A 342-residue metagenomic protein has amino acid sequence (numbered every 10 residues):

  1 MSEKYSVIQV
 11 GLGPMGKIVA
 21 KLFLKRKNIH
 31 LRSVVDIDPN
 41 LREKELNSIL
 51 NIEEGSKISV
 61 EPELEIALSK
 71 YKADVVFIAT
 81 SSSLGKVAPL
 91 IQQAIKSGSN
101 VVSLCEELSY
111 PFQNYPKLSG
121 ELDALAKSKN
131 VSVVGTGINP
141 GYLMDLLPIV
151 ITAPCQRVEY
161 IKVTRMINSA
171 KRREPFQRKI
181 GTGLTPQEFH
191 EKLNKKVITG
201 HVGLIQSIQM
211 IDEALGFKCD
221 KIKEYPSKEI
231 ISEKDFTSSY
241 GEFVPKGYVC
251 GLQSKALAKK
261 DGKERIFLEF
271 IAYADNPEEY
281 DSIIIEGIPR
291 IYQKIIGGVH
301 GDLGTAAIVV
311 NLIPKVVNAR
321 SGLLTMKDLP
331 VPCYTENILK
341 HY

Functional and structural regions predicted by a protein language model:
M1-N51: N-terminal Rossmann-like dinucleotide-binding module
S6, V10, P14, T152-E279 (+3 more regions): Active-site-lining helix/loop region of Rossmann-like oxidoreductase modules
I37-P39, S81, C105-S109, I138-N139 (+1 more regions): Short, ordered loop/turn segments at secondary-structure junctions
D38-Y71: Conserved N-terminal Rossmann-fold NAD(P) cofactor-binding segment
I66-V75, L84-E106: Rossmann-fold NAD(P) dinucleotide-binding segment
S103, V133-T136, K162-V163: General beta-strand structural signal in soluble alpha/beta enzymes
E106-V131: Rossmann-fold NAD(P)-binding glycine/threonine-rich loop
Y273-Y342: C-terminal helical cap and adjacent loop that interface with cofactors, partners, or active-site loops
